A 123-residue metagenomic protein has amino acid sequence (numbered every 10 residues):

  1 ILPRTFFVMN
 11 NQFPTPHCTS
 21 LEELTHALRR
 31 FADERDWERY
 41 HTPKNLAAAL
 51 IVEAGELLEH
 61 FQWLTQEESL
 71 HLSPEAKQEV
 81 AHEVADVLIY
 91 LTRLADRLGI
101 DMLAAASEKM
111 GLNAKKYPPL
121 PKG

Functional and structural regions predicted by a protein language model:
R4-V84, L88-G123: Flexible "arm" and connector segments at domain edges
